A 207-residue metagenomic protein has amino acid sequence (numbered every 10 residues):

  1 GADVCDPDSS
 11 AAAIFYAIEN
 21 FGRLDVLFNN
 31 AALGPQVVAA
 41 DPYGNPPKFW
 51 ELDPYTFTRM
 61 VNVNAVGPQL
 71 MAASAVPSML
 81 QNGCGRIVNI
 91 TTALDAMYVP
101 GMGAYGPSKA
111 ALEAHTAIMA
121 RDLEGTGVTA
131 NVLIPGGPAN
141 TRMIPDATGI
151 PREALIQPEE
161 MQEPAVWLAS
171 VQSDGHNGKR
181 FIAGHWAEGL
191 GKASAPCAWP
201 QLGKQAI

Functional and structural regions predicted by a protein language model:
G1-A13, P54: The beta1-alpha1 cofactor-binding region of Rossmann-like NAD(H)/NADP(H)-dependent oxidoreductases
Y16-N29, P35-Q36, D53, T129: A glycine-rich helix->loop->beta "capping" turn within Rossmann-like NAD(P)(H)-dependent oxidoreductase domains
N20-F21, G34-A40, S74-G83: A short helix-coil junction within the Rossmann-fold of NAD(P)-dependent oxidoreductases
R23-L24, M79-T92, G125-V128, K179: Active-site loop of short-chain dehydrogenase/reductase
L33-G34, P46-P54, R86-A111, T116-G125 (+1 more regions): Catalytic loop of short-chain dehydrogenase/reductase
A72-A73, A117: A short, exposed helix-loop element centered on a Lys and neighboring polar residues
G125, V132-L133, I150-I207: C-terminal helical subdomain
